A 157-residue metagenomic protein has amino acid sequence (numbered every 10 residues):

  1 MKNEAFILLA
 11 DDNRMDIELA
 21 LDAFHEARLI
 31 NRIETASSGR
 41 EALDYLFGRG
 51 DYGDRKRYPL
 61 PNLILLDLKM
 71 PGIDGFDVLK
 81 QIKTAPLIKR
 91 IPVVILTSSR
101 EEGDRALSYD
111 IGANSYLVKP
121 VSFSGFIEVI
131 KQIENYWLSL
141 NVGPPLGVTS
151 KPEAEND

Functional and structural regions predicted by a protein language model:
E4-M15, A20-F24, I64: Conserved acidic segment of CheY-like receiver
T35, G72-I73, E102, D110: Residue-level signal for the "D+5" position in two-component response regulator receiver
T35-L63: Acidic, metal-coordinating helix/loop segments flanking the phosphotransfer/catalytic sites of two-component signaling
E41, V121-I133, V142-L146: C-terminal output helix
L68-M70: Receiver (REC) domain active-site loop signature in two-component systems and cognate sites in sensor histidine kinases
N114: Short, glycine/charged-rich "phosphate-handling" switch motifs in NTP-dependent and phosphotransfer domains
